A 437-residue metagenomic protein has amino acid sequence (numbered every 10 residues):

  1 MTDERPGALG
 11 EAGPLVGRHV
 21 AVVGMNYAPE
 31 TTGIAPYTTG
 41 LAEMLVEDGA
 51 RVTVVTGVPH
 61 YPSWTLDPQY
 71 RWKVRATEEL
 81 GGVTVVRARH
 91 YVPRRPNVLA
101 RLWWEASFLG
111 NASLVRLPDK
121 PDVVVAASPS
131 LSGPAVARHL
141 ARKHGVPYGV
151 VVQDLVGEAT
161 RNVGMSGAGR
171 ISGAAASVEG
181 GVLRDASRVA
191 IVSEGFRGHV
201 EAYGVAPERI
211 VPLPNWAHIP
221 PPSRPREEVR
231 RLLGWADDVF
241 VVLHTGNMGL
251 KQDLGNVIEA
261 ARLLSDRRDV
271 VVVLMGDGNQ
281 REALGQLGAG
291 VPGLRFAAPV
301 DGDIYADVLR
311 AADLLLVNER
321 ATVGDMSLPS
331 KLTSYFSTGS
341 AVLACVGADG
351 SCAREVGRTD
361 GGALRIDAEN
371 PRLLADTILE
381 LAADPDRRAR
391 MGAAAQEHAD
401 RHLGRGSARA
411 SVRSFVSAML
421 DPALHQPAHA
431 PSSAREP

Functional and structural regions predicted by a protein language model:
M1-E79, A428, A434-P437: N-terminal subdomain of nucleotide-sugar transferases
Y70-V74, P222-W235, A428-H429: A short helix/loop element that forms part of the nucleotide-sugar donor recognition site in Leloir-type
S113, S132-A135, H139-K143, G169-V189: Membrane-proximal helix-turn-helix segments that form the acceptor-binding/catalytic region of lipid-linked
G195, W216: Carbohydrate-associated surface elements
E201, P207-R209, A217-L232, D253: Acidic anion/phosphate-binding donor-loop and adjacent secondary structure in glycosyltransferase catalytic cores
A236-Q252, I258-R262, V273: Conserved donor-binding/catalytic core segment of Leloir-type glycosyltransferases
Q252, P299-R310, L315-F336, V342-G357: Nucleotide-sugar-dependent
R281-A306: Nucleotide-activated donor-binding/catalytic signature segment of Leloir-type glycosyltransferases, i.e., the conserved
